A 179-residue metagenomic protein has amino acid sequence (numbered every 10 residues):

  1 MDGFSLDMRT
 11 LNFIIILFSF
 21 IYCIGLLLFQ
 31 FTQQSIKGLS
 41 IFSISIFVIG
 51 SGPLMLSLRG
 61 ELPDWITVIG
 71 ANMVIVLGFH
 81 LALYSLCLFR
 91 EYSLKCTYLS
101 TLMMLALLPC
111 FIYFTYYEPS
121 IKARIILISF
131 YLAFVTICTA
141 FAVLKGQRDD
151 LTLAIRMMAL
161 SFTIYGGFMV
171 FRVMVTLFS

Functional and structural regions predicted by a protein language model:
M1-I21: Hydrophobic transmembrane alpha-helical segments in integral membrane proteins
Y22-S40, S51-S179: Juxtamembrane segments at transmembrane-helix boundaries in multi-pass signal-transduction membrane proteins
